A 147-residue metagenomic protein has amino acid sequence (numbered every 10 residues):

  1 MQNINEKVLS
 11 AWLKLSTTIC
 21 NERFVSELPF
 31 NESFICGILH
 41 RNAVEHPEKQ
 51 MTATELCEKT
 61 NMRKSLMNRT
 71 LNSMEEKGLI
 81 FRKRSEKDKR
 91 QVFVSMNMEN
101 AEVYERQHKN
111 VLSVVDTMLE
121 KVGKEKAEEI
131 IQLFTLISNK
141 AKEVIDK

Functional and structural regions predicted by a protein language model:
M1, E125-K147: C-terminal regulatory/oligomerization modules of transcriptional regulators
M1-S33, G37, L79: N-terminal leader segment of winged-helix/HTH proteins
C20-R63: N-terminal helix-turn-helix DNA-binding core of bacterial DNA-binding proteins
L28-E32, L66-R69, S73, G123-K124: Short glycine/proline-centered loop/turn elements that form peptide/ligand docking sites
E48-V92: Canonical helix-turn-helix DNA-binding module
S73-E128: Charged, amphipathic alpha-helical coiled-coil/dimerization segments
